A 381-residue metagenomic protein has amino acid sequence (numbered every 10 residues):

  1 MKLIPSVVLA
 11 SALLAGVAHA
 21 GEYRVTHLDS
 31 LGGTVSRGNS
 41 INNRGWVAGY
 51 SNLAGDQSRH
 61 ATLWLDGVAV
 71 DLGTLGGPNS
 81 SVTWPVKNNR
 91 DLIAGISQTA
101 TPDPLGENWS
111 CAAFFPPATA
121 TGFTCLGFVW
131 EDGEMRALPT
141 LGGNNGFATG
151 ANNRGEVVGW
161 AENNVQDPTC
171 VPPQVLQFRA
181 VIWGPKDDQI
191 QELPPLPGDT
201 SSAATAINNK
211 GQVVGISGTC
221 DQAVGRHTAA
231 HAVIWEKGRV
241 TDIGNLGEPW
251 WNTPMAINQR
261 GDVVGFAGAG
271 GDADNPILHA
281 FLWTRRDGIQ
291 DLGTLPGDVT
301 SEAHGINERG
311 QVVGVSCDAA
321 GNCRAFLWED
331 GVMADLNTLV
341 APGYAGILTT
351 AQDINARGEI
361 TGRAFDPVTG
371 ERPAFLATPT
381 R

Functional and structural regions predicted by a protein language model:
L3-P5, H19-R381: Residue-level hotspots at or immediately adjacent to binding/recognition sites across diverse folds
S6-G16: Bacterial N-terminal signal peptides
